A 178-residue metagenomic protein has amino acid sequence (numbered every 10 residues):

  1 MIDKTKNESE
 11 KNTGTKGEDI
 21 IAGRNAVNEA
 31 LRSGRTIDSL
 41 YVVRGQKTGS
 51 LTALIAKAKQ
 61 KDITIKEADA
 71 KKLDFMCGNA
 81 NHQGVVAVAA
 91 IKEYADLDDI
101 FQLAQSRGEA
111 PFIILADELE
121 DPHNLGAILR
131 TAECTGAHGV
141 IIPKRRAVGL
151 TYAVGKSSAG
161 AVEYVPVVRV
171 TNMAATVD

Functional and structural regions predicted by a protein language model:
M1-L103: N-terminal positively charged helical leader segments and presequences
R32-T36, Q105-D178: RNA substrate-binding interface of SAM-dependent RNA methyltransferases
